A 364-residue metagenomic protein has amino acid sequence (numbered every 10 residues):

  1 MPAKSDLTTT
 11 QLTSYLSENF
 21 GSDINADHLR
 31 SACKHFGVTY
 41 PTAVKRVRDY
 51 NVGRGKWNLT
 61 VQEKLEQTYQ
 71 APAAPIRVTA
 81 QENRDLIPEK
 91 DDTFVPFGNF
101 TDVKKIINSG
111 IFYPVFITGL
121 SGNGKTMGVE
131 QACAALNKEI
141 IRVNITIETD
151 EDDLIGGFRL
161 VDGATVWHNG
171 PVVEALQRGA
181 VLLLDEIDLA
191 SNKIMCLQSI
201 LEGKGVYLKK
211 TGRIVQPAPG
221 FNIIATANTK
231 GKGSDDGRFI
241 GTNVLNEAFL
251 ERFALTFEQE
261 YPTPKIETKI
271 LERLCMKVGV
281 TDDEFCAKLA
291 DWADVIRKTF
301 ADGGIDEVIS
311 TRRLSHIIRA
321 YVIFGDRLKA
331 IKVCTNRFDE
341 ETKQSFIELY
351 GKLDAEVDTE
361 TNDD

Functional and structural regions predicted by a protein language model:
M1-I24: Positively charged, polyanion-binding regions of nucleic-acid-associated proteins
K4, D27, S31-G37, K45 (+2 more regions): C-terminal regulatory/interaction module of P-loop NTP-utilizing enzymes
P41: Key DNA-contact positions within bacterial/archaeal DNA-binding proteins
